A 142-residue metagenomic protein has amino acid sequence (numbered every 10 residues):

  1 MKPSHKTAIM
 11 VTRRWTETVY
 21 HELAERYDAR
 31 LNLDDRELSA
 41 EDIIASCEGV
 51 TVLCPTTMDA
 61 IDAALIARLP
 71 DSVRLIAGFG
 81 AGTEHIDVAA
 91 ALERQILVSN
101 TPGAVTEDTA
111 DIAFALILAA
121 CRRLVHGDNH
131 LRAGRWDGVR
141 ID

Functional and structural regions predicted by a protein language model:
M1-S99: An N-terminal-biased, well-structured beta-alpha scaffold segment characteristic of Rossmann-like dinucleotide-binding
P102-D142: Phosphate-binding beta-alpha-beta segment of Rossmann-like dinucleotide-binding domains, i.e., the NAD(P)
